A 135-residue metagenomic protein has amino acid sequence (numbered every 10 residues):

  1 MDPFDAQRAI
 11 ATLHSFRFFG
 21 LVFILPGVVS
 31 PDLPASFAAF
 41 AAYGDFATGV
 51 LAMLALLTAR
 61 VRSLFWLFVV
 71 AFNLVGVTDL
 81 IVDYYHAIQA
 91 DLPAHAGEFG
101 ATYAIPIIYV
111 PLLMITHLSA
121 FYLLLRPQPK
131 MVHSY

Functional and structural regions predicted by a protein language model:
M1-L13, L64-N73: Interfacial segments of alpha-helical transmembrane regions
S15-F65: Membrane-proximal helix-loop-helix units in multi-pass membrane proteins
F18-P31, T78-H95: C-terminal ends of transmembrane alpha-helices and the immediately adjacent extracellular/lumenal or cytosolic loop
L33-G44, F68-A71, H95-P106: Non-cytosolic membrane-interface motifs at loop->transmembrane helix junctions
G44-A52, F68-I88, P111-L113: Hydrophobic alpha-helical membrane segments
A47-L56, I107-L123: Hydrophobic cores of alpha-helical transmembrane segments in multi-pass inner/ER membrane proteins, independent
L57-S63, Q89-E98: Membrane-helix boundary connector in multi-pass membrane proteins
L125-Y135: Short, charged juxtamembrane terminal tails flanking transmembrane helices
